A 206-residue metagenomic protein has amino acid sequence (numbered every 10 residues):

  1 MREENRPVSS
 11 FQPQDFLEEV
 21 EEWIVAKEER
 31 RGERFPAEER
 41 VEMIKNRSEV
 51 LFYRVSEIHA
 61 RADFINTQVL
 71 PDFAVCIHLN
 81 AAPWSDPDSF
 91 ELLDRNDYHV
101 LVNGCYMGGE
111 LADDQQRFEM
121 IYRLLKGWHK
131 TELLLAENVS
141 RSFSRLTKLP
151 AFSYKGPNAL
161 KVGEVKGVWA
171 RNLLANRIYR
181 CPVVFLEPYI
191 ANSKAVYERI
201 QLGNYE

Functional and structural regions predicted by a protein language model:
M1-E206: Catalytic-site microenvironment of enzymes that process N-acetyl-hexosamine-containing cell-wall polysaccharides
